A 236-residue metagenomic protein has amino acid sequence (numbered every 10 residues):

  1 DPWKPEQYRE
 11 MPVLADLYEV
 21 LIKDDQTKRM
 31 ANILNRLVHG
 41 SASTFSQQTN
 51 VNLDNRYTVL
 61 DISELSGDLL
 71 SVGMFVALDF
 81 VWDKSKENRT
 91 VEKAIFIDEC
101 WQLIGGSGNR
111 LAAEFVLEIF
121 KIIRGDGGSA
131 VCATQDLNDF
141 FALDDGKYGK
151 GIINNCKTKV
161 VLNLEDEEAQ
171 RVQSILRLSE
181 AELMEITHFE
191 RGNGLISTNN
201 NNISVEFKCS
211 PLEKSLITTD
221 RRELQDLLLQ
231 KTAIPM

Functional and structural regions predicted by a protein language model:
D1-G128, G146, E185-F189, G194-N200: P-loop NTPase motor domains
L111-A113, L117-S210: Conserved ATP-driven motor cores of ASCE-family P-loop NTPases powering translocation/secretion/packaging/pilus
I217-T219: Extended alpha-helical interface modules used as scaffolds for assembling large macromolecular complexes
L224-M236: Acidic, low-complexity intrinsically disordered tails
